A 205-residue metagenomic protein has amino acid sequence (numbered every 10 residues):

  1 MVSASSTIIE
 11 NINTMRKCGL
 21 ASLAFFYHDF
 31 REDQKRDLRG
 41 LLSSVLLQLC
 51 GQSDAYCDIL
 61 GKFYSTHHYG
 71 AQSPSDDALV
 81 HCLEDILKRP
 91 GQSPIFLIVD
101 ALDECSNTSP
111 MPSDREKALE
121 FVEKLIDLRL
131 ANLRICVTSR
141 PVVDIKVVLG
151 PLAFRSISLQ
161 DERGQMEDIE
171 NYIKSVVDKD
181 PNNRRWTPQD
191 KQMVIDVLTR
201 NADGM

Functional and structural regions predicted by a protein language model:
M1-M205: Conserved NB-ARC/NACHT P-loop NTPase core of NLR-like innate immune receptors
